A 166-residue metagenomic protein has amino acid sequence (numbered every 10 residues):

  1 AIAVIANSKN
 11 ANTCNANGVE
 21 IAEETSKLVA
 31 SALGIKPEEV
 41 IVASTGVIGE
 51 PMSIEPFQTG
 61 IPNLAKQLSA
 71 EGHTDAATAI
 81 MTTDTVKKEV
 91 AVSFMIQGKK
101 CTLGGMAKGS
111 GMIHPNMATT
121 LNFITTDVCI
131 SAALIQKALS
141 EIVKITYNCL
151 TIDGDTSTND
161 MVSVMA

Functional and structural regions predicted by a protein language model:
A1-E20, E24, A30-A166: A structural signal for small-residue-enriched, beta-sheet-centric alpha/beta enzyme cores and oligomeric scaffold folds
